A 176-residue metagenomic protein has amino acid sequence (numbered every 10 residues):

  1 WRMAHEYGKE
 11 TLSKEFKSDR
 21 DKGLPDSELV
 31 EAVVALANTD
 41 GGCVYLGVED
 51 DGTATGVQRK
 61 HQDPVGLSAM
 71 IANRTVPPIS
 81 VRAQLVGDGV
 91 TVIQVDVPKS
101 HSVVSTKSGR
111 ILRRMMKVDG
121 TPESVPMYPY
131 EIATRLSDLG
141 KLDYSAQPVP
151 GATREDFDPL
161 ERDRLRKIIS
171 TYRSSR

Functional and structural regions predicted by a protein language model:
W1-R176: Conserved N-terminal catalytic/coupling substructures associated with nucleotide/phosphate chemistry
